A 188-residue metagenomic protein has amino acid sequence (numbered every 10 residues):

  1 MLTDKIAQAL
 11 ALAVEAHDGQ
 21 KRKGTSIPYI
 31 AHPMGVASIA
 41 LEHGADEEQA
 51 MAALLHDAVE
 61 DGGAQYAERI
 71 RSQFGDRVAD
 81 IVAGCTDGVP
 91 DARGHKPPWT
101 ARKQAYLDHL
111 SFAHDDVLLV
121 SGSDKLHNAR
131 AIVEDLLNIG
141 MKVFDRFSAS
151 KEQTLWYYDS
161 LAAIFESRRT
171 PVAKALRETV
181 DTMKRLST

Functional and structural regions predicted by a protein language model:
M1-T188: Active-site helical microenvironments for divalent-metal-assisted chemistry
